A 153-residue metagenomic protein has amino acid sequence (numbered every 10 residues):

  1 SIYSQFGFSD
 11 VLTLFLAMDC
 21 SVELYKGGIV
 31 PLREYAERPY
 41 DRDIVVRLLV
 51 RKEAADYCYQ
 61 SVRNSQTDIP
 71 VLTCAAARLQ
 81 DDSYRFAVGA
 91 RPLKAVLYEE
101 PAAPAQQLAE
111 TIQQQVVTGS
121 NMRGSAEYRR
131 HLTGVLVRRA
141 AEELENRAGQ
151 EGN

Functional and structural regions predicted by a protein language model:
S1-N153: C-terminal structural segment of proteins
